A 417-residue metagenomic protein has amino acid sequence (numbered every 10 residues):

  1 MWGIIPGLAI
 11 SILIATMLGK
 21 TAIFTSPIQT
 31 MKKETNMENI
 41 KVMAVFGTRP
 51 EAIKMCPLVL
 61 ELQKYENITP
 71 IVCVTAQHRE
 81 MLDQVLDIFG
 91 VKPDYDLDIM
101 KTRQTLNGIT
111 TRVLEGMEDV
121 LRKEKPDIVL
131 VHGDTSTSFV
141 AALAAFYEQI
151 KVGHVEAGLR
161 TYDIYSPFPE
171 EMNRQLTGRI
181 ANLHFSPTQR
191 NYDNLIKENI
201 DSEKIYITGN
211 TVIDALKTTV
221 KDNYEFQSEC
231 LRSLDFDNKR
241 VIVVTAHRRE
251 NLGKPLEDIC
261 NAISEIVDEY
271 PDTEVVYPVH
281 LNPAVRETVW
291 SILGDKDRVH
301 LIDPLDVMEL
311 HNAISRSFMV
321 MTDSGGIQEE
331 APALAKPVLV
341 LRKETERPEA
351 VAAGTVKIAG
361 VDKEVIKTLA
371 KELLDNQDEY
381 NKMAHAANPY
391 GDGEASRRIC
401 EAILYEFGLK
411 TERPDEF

Functional and structural regions predicted by a protein language model:
N67-R112, G116: Conserved nucleotide-sugar phosphate-binding/catalytic loop shared by glycosyltransferases and other
T75, R79-E80, I180-K254, A359 (+1 more regions): A nucleotide-sugar donor-handling region in carbohydrate enzymes
E80-V85, Q104, Y224-R316: Donor-nucleotide binding loops and adjacent catalytic segments primarily of GT-B fold Leloir glycosyltransferases
V131-H132, H154, H184, H311-V351: A donor-sugar binding/catalytic signature common to diverse glycosyltransferases and related nucleotide-sugar
H154-F168, N182: A short, histidine- and acid-enriched strand-loop-helix "catalytic/donor-clamping" loop that lines the nucleotide-sugar
E171-L183: Membrane-proximal helix-turn-helix segments that form the acceptor-binding/catalytic region of lipid-linked
R347-E372, M383-G393: Change "using UDP/GDP/dTDP sugars" to "using nucleotide sugars
Q377-F417: C-terminal amphipathic helix plus adjacent low-complexity, charged tail appended to glycosyltransferase catalytic
